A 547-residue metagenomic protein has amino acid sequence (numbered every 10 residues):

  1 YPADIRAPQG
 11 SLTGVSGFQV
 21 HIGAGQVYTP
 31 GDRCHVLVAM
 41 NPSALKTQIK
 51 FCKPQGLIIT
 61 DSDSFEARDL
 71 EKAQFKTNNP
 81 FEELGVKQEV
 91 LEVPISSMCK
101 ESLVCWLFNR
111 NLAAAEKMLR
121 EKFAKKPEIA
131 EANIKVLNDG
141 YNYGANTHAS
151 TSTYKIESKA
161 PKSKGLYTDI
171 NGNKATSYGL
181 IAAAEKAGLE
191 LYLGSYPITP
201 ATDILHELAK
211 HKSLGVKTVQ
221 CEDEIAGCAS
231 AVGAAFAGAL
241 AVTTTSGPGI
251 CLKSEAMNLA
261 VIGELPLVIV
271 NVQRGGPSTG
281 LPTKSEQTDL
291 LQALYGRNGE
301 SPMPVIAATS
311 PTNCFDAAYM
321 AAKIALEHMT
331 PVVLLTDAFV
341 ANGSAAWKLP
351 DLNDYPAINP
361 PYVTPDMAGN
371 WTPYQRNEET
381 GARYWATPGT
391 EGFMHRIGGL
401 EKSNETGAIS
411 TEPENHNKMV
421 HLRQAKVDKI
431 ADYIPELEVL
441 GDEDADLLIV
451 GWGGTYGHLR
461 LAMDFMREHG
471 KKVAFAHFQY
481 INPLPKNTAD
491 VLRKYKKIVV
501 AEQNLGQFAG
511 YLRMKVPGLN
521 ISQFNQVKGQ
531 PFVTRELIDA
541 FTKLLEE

Functional and structural regions predicted by a protein language model:
Y1, L57-D63, L193, V270-N271 (+3 more regions): Short internal beta-strands
Y1-A187: Active-site cofactor/cluster-binding pocket
Y1-L12, P248, L267, H416-V420: Glycine/proline-enriched, intrinsically flexible loops and inter-domain linkers
Y1-L37, A187-E222, V450-G451, Y456-F478 (+1 more regions): Anionic-ligand anchoring segments at beta-strand to alpha-helix junctions in alpha/beta enzyme folds, i.e., glycine
A7, K117-G296, S301-M303, A307-A308 (+2 more regions): Thiamine diphosphate
G31-C34, M40-L45, C52, E222-Y384 (+4 more regions): Phosphate/diphosphate-binding loops
C52-I58, V86-Q88, V216, L265 (+2 more regions): A short helix->loop->beta-strand "cap" motif at the edges of active sites that frequently abuts
D169-G179, A187, A317, A322-E547: Flexible, low-complexity linker and terminal segments
